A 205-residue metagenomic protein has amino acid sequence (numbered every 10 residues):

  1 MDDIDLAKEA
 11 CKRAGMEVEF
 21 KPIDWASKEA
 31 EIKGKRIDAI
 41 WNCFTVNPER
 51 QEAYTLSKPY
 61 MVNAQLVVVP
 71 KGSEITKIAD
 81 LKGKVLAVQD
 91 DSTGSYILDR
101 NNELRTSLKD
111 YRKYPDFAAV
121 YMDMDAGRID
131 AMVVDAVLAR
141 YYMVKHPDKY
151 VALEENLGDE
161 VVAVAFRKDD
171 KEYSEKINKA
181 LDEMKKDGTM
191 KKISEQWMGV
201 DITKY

Functional and structural regions predicted by a protein language model:
M1-C43, D187: Extracytoplasmic small-molecule ligand-binding "clamshell" domains of the periplasmic binding protein/Venus flytrap
A7-E17, G94-Y114, M143-P147: Ligand-binding cleft/hinge of the Venus flytrap
E19-E31, Y111-M122, A126, E160: Short helix-initiation/N-cap motifs at beta->coil->alpha
S27, C43-E52, I97-N102, D123-A126 (+1 more regions): A ligand-binding cleft/hinge motif common to bilobed small-molecule-binding domains
K28-C43, Q51-A64, L153: Short beta-strand-centered segments that line the small-molecule binding cleft or hinge of alpha/beta clamshell
V62-V69, A136, R140-D182, V200-Y205: Periplasmic-binding protein-like
V69-L86: Flexible hinge/capping segments at coil-to-helix
T93-Y111, V151-L153, D182-Y205: Ligand-binding clefts/hinges and TM-proximal coupling segments of bilobed small-molecule sensing domains
